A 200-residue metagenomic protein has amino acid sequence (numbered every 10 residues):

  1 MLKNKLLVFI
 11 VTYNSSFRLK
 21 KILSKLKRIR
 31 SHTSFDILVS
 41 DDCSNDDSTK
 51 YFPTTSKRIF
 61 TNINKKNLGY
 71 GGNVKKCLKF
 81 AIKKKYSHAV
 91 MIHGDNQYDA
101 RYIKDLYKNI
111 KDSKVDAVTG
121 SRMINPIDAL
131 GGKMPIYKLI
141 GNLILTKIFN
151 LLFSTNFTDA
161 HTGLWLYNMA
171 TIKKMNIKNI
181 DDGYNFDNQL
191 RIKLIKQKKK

Functional and structural regions predicted by a protein language model:
K5-L7, D36, Q189: Cell-envelope/extracellular polymer assembly enzymes that use nucleotide-activated donors
N14, D42-S44, L68, C77: Conserved short acidic donor-positioning loop in nucleotide-sugar-dependent glycosyltransferases
S15-R28: Short, well-formed alpha-helical segments that are part of the catalytic scaffolds of diverse glycosyltransferases
S34-C43, N62: Short beta-strand/loop segment that forms part of the nucleotide-sugar
D41-K50, N96: A conserved acidic beta->alpha catalytic loop
N64-K66, Y70-K83, H88, A100-Y184: Acceptor/aglycone-binding surface of glycosyltransferases and processive sugar-polymer synthases
Y184-L190: Acidic donor-binding loop at a coil-to-helix junction in glycosyltransferase catalytic cores that engages
